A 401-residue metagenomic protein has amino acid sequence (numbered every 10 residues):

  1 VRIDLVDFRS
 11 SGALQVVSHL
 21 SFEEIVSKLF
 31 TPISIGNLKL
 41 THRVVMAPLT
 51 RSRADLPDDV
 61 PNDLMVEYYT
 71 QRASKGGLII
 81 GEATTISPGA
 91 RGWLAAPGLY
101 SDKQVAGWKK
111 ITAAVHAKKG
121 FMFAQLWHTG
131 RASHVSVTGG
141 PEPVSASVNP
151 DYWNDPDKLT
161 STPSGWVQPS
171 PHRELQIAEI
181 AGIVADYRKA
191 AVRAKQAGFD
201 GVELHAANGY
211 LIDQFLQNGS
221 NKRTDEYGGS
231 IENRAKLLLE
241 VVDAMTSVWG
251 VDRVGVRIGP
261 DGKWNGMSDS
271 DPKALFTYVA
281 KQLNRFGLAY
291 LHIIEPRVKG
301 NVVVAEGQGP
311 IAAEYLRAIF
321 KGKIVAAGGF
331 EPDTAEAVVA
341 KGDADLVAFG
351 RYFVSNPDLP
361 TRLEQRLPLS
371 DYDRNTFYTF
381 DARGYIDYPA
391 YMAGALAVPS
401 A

Functional and structural regions predicted by a protein language model:
V1-I25: N-terminal amphipathic/basic-hydrophobic helices that include classical n-h-c signal peptides and signal-anchor
S21-A401: Flavin-dependent oxidoreductase catalytic cores
